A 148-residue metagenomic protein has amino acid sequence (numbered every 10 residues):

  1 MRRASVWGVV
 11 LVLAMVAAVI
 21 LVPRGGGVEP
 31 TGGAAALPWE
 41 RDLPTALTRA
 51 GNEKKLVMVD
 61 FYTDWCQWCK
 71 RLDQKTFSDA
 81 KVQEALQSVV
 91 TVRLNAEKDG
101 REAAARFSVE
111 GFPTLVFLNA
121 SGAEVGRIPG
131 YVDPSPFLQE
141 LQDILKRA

Functional and structural regions predicted by a protein language model:
M1-A36: N-terminal targeting signals for export/organelle localization
L37-R41, F77-G100: Thiol-based oxidoreductase modules, predominantly thioredoxin-like and allied folds used for disulfide exchange
P38-L56, L86: A short beta-strand-turn-helix
E53-V57, Q87-V90, A120-E124: Loop/turn elements at helix/coil->beta-strand transitions in domains of secreted/extracellular proteins
K54-V57, F61-W65, G111: Short pre-active-site segment immediately N-terminal to redox-active cysteine/selenocysteine motifs in thiol-based
F61-K75: Conserved redox-active cysteine motifs that mediate thiol-disulfide chemistry, especially di-cysteine Cys-X(1-2)-Cys
F61-T63, L94-E97, L118, G130-Y131: Active-site-proximal beta-strand/loop segments in catalytic clefts of secreted hydrolases
E110-A148: Non-catalytic, surface beta->alpha helical segment in thiol-disulfide oxidoreductase systems
